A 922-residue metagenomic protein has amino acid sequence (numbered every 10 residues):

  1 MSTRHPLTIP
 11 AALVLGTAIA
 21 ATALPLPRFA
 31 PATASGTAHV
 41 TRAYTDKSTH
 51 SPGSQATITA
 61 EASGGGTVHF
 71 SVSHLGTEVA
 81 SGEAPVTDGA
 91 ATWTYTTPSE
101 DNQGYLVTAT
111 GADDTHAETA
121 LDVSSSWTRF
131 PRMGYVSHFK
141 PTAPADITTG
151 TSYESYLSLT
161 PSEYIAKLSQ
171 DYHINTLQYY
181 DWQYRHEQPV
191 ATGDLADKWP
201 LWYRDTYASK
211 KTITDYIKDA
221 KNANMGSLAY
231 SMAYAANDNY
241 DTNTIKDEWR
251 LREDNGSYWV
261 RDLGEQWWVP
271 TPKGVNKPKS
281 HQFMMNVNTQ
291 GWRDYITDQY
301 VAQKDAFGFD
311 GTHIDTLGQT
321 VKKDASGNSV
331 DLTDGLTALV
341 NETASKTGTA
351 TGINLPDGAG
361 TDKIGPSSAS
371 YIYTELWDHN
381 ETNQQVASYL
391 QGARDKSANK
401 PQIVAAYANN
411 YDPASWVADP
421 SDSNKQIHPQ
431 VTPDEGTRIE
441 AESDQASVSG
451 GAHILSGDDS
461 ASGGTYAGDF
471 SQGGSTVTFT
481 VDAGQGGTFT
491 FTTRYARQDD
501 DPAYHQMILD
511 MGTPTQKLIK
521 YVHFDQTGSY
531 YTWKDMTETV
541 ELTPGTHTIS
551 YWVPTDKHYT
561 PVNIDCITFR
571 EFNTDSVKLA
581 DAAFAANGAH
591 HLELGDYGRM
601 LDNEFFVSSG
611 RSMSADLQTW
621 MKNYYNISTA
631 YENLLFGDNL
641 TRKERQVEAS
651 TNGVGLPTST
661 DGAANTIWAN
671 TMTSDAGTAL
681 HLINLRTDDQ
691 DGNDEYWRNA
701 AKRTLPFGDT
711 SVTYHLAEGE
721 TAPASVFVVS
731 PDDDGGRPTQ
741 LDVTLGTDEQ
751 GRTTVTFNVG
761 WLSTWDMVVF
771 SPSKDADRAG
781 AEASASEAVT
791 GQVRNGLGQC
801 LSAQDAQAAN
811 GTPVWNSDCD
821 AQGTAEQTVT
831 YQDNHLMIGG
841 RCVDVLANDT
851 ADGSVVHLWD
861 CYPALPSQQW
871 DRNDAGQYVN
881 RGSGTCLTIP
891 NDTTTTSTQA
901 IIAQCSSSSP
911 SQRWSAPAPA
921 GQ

Functional and structural regions predicted by a protein language model:
A21-A23, A779-Q922: Lectin-like carbohydrate-binding module/patch detector with strong preference for beta-trefoil
Q55, T59, G65-S73, V79-P85 (+5 more regions): Extracytoplasmic
S125-P131, V136-S158, A229, Y234-Q303: Active-site-adjacent "subsite" loops/lids of carbohydrate-active enzymes
Y164-K211, A235-K246, P278, V287-Q290 (+1 more regions): Aromatic-lined carbohydrate-binding/catalytic grooves of carbohydrate-active enzymes
V287-A369, W377-S397: Active-site neighborhood of glycoside hydrolase catalytic domains
N383-P433, E571-N670, S674-A679, R686-G692: Active-site-proximal substrate-binding groove within the catalytic cores of carbohydrate-active enzymes
T480, T490-Y495, A582, V654-E720 (+1 more regions): Carbohydrate-binding surface patches
T747-A781: C-terminal beta-strand-rich structural cap/linker in extracellular carbohydrate-active enzymes
